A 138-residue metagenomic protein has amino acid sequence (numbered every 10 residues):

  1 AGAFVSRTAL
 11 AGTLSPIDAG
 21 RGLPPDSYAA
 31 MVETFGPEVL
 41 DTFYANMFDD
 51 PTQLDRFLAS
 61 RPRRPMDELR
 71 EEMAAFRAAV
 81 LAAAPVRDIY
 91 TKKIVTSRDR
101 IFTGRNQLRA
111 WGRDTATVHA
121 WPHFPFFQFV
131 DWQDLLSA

Functional and structural regions predicted by a protein language model:
G2-T34, E72-A74, Q128-D131: Flexible "cap/lid" loop of the alpha/beta hydrolase fold
V5, I89-Y90: Short coil/turn segments at beta-strand junctions that form active-site/ligand-binding loops
P16-A59: Helix-rich cap/lid subdomain of alpha/beta-hydrolase
R56-A82, V86-D88: Hydrophobic, aromatic-rich cap/lid helix
R87, K93-V95: Short beta-strand/loop motif that positions the catalytic acidic residue of the alpha/beta-hydrolase fold
T96, R100-N106: Conserved alpha/beta-hydrolase "acid-adjacent" motif
R105-T115: Active-site-adjacent alpha-helix of alpha/beta-hydrolase-fold enzymes
D114-A138: Catalytic active-site module of serine/aspartate enzymes centered on a nucleophile-bearing elbow/loop
